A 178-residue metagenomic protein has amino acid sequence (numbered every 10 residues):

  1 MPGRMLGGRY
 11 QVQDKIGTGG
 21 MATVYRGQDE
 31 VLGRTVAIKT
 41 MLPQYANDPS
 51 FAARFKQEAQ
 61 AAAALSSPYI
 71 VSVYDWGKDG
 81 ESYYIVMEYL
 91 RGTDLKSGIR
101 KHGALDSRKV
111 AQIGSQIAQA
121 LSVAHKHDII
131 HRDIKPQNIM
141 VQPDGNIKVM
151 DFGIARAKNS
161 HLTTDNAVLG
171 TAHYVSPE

Functional and structural regions predicted by a protein language model:
V12-G19, V24: Protein kinase glycine-rich loop
Q28-T35: Conserved N-lobe loop of protein kinases adjacent to the ATP-binding glycine-rich P-loop
T40-A64: AlphaC helix of the eukaryotic protein kinase fold
W76: Activation-segment/catalytic-loop signature of the eukaryotic protein kinase fold
G80-D94, G98: Conserved short submotifs of the Hanks-type protein kinase catalytic core that shape the nucleotide-binding pocket
I113-G114: Activation segment signature within eukaryotic-like protein kinase domains
I117-I129: Protein kinase catalytic-loop region centered on the HRD/HxD motif
